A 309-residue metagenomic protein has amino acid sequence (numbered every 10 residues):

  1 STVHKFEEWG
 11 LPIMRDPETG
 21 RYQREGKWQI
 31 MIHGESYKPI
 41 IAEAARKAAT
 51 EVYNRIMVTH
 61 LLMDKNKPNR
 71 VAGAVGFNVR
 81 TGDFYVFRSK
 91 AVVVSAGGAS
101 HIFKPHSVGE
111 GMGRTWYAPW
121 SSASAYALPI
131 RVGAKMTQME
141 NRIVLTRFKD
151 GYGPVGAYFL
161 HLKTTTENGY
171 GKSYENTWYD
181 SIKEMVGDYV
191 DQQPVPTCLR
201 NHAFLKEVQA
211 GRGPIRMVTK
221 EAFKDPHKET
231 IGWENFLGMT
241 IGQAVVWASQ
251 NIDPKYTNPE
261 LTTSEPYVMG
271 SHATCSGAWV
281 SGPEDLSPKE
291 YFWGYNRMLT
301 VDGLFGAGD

Functional and structural regions predicted by a protein language model:
S1: Glycine-rich active-site loop/strand segments that organize a redox cofactor
F6, I41, A125-P129: Structural element of the ATP-grasp superfamily
E7-H60, D64-R70, F77, Q138-A307: Mobile, glycine/GP-rich and aromatic-enriched active-site lid/loop segments adjacent to catalytic centers
G26-M31, G82, G111-R114: Glycine-rich tight-turn/loop motif centered on a GG-T
R80-A91, T300-V301: Core beta-strand elements of the Rossmann-like FAD/NAD(P) dinucleotide-binding domain in flavoenzyme oxidoreductases
D83, H101-I102, S287: Short glycine-rich, flexible loops that bind phosphorylated cofactors or substrates
S89-A91, S95-A96, A307-G308: Short, well-ordered coil/turn residues at beta-beta hairpins and beta-strand->alpha-helix junctions within
V94-P154: Glycine-rich loop(s) and the adjacent beta-strand/alpha-helix scaffold that form part
